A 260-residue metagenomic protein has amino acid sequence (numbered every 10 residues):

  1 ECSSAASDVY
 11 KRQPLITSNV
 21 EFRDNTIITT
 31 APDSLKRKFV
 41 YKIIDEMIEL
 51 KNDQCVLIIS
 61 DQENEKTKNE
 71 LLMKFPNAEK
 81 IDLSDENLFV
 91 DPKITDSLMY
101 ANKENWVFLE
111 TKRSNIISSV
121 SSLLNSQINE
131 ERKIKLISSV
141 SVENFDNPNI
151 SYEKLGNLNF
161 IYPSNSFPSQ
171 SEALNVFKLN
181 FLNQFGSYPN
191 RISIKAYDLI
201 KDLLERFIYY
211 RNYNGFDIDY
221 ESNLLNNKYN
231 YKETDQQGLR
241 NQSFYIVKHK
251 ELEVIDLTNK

Functional and structural regions predicted by a protein language model:
E1-A6, Y10-Q13: Single conserved hydrophobic/aromatic residue that forms the stacking wall/gate of nucleotide- or nucleobase-binding
S4, N19-F22, E65-N69, F89-D91 (+2 more regions): Extracytoplasmic/secreted cell-surface and envelope-processing proteins
K11-I27: Flexible loop/hinge segments that line or gate small-molecule binding clefts
T26-D82: An alpha-beta-alpha
T30-D33, I58-E63, L83-E86, F108-S114 (+2 more regions): Structural motif
N77-Y100: A short, well-structured beta->alpha microelement
V120-K195: Extracellular/periplasmic periplasmic-binding protein-like sensory domains
G186-I200, L204-T258: Segments of small-molecule ligand-sensing domains
